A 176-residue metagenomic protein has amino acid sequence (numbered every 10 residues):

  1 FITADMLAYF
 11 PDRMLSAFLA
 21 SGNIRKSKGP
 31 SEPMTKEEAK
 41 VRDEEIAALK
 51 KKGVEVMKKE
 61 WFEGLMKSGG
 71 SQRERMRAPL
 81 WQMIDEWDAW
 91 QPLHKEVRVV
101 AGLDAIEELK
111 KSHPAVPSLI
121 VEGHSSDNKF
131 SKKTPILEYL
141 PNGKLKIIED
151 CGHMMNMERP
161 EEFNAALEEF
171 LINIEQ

Functional and structural regions predicted by a protein language model:
F1-I2, M154: Short alpha-helical segment within the catalytic ATP-binding CA
A4-Y9, R13-K50: Flexible "cap/lid" loop of the alpha/beta hydrolase fold
A8-D12, P135, A165, E169: Short, well-ordered alpha-helices that flank and scaffold nucleotide-derived cofactor binding pockets
R25, D127, H153-N156: Nucleotide-sugar-dependent glycosyltransferase donor-binding/catalytic pocket residues
K28-P33, S131-T134, E158-P160: Short aromatic-enriched loop/helix-cap "lid" or pocket-rim segments at secondary-structure transitions that line
G29-P33, A48-S112: Conserved alpha/beta-hydrolase catalytic His-Asp/Glu region
A89-E138, K144: Conserved serine/cysteine hydrolase catalytic core
P141-Q176: Catalytic active-site module of serine/aspartate enzymes centered on a nucleophile-bearing elbow/loop
